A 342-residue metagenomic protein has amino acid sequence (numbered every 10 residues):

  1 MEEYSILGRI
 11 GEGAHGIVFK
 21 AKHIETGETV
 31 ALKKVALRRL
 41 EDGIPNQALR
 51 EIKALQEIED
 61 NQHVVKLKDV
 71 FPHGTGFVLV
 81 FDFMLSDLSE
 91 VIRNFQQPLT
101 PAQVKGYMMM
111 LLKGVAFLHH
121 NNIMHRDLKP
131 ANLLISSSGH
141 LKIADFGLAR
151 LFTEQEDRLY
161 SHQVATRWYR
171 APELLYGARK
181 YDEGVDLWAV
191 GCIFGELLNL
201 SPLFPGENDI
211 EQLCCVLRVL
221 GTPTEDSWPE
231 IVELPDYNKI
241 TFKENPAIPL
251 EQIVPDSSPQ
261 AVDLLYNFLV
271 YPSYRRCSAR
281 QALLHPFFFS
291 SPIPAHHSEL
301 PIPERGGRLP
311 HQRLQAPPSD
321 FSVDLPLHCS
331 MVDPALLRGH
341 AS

Functional and structural regions predicted by a protein language model:
I17: Conserved N-lobe ATP-binding subsite of Hanks-type protein kinase domains, especially the beta3 VAIK lysine
T29, K34-D60: Conserved N-lobe beta3->alphaC-helix segment of eukaryotic protein kinase catalytic domains
V65, H73-D82, S89-E90: A conserved loop-to-beta-strand element in the N-lobe of protein kinase catalytic cores that borders the ATP-binding
V70: Activation-segment/catalytic-loop signature of the eukaryotic protein kinase fold
Y107-M108: Activation segment signature within eukaryotic-like protein kinase domains
T222-Y266: C-terminal lobe substrate-recognition/regulatory segment of protein kinase catalytic domains
F289-S342: C-terminal intrinsically disordered, low-complexity extensions immediately downstream of enzyme catalytic cores
